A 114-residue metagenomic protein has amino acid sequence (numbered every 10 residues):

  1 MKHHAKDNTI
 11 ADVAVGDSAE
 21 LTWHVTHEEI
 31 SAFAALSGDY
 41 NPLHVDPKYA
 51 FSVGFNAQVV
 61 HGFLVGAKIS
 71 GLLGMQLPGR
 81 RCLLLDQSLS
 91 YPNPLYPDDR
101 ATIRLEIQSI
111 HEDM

Functional and structural regions predicted by a protein language model:
M1-C82: Hot-dog-fold acyl-thioester-processing enzymes
C82-M114: Hydrophobic beta-sheet segments that form the core/acyl-binding groove of ACP/CoA-dependent acyl-chain-processing
